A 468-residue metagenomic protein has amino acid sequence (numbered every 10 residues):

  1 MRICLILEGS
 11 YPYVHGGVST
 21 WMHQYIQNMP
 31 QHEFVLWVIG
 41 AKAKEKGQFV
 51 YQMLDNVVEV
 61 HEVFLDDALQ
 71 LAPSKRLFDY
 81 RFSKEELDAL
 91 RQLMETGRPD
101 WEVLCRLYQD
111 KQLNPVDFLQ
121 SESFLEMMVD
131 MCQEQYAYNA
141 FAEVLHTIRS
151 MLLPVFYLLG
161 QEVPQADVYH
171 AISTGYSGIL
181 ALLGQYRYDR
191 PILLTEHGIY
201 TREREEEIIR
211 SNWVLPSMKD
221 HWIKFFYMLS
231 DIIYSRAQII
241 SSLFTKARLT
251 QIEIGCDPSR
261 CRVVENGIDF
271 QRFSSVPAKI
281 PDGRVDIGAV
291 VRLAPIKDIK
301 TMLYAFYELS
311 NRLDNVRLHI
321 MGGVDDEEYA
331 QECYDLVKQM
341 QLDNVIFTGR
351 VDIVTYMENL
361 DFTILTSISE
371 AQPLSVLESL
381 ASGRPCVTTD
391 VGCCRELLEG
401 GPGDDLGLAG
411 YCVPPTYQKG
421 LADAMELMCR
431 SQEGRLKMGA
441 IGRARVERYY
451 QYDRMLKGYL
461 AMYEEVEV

Functional and structural regions predicted by a protein language model:
Q185, A409, G420, L427 (+2 more regions): A short, well-ordered alpha-helix in the C-terminal region of glycosyltransferases
K246, G267: Carbohydrate-associated surface elements
P277-E308, H319: Conserved donor-binding/catalytic core segment of Leloir-type glycosyltransferases
R317-E332: Glycosyltransferase donor-sugar binding loop
A330-R350: Nucleotide-activated donor-binding/catalytic signature segment of Leloir-type glycosyltransferases, i.e., the conserved
I368: Aromatic "clamp/platform" in nucleotide-sugar-dependent glycosyltransferases that forms part of the donor/acceptor
P385-T388, G392-E399: Short hydrophobic beta-strand element within catalytic cores of glycosyltransferases and related nucleotide-activated
R395-E426, E433: Change "using UDP/GDP/dTDP sugars" to "using nucleotide sugars
